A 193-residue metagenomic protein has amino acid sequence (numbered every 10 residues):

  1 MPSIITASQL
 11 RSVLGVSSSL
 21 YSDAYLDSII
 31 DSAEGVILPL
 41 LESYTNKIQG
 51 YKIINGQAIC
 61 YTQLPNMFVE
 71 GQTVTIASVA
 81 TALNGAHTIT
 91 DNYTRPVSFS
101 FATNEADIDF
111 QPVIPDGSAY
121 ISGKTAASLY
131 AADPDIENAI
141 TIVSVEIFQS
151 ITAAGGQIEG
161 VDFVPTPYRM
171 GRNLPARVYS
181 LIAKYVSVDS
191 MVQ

Functional and structural regions predicted by a protein language model:
M1-Q193: Divalent metal-cofactor coordination and adjacent catalytic microenvironments
